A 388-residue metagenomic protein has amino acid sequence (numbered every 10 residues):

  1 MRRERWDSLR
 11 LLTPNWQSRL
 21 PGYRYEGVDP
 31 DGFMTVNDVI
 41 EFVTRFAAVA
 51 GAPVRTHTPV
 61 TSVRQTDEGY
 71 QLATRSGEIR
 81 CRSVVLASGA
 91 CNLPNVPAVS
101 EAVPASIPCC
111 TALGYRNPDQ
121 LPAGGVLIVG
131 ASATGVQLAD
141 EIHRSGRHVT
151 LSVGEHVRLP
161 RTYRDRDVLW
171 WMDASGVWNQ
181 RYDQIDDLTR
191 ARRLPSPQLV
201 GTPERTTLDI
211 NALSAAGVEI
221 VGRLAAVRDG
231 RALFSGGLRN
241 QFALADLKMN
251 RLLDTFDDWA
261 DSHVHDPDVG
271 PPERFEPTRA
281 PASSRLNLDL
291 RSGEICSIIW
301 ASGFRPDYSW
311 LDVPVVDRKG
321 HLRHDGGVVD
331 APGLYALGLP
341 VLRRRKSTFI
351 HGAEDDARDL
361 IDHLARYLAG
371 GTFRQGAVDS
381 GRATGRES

Functional and structural regions predicted by a protein language model:
M1-R24, V28, R158-N179: Conserved N-terminal glycine-rich FAD pyrophosphate-binding loop of Rossmann-like flavoproteins
G32-S388: Flavin (primarily FAD) cofactor-binding/catalytic cores of flavoenzymes
